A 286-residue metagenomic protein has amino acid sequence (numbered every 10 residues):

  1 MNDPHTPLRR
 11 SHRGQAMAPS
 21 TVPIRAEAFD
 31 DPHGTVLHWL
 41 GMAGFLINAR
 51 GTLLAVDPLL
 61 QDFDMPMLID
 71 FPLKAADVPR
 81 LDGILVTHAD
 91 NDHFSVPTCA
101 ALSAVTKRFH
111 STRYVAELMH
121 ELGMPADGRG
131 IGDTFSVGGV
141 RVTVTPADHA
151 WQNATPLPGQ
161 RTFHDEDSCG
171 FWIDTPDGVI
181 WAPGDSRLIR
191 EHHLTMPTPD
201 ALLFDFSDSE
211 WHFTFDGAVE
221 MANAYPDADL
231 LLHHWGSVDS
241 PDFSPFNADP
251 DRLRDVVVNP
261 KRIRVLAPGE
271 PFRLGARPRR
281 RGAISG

Functional and structural regions predicted by a protein language model:
A16-F29, G44-A89, V96-A101, W151-T162 (+1 more regions): Pre-active-site segment of Zn-dependent metallo-hydrolases
F29-L37, N48-L54, T134-T143, D174-I180 (+1 more regions): Beta-strand-turn-beta hairpins that frame and shape the catalytic cleft of phosphate-ester-processing enzymes
V36-W39, F63-F71, H93, P125-A126 (+2 more regions): Short gly/ser/thr-rich secondary-structure transition/capping motifs
L40-A43, S136-T198: Catalytic core of the metallo-beta-lactamase
T52-L54, D82-G83, R108, V140 (+3 more regions): Structural motif
V56-D57, T87, A182-D185, F204 (+1 more regions): Active-site flanking residues adjacent to catalytic metal/cofactor-binding acidic residues
P72-F135, T143-W151: Active-site HxH/HxHxD metal-binding segment of metal-dependent hydrolases
H110, Y114-E117, L188-R273: Cap/insert and terminal regions of metallo-dependent hydrolase folds
